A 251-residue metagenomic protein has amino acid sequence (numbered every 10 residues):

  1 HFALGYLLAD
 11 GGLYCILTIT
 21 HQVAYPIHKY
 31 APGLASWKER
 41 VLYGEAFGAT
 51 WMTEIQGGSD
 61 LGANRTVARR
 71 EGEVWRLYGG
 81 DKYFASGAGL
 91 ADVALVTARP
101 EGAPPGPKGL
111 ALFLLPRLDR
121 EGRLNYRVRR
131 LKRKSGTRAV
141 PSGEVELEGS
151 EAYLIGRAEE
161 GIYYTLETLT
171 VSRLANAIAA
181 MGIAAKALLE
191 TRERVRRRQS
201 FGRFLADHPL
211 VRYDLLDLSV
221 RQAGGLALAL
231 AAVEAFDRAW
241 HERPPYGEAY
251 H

Functional and structural regions predicted by a protein language model:
H1-E39, Y43-G44, S86-G87, V93: Internal helix-loop-helix
H28, S59-N64, G87-A91, K108 (+3 more regions): Short acidic, glycine/serine/threonine-rich loops at helix termini
A31-T66, R70, V233, D237-Y250: Internal maturation/activation junctions in enzymes
A46-M52, R76, N125-R130: Short Pro/Gly-enriched beta-strand edge/turn motifs at strand-loop
Q56-S59, F84-S86, P104, K134-P141: Short Gly/Pro-enriched turn/cap motifs at secondary-structure boundaries
R76, G80-N125: A short core secondary-structure module
R120-N125, R129, K134, P141-S172 (+1 more regions): A glycine-rich, basic-preceded beta-loop-alpha segment at the flavin cofactor/substrate interface of flavin-utilizing
R173-E242: Extended amphipathic alpha-helical segments enriched in small hydrophobics
